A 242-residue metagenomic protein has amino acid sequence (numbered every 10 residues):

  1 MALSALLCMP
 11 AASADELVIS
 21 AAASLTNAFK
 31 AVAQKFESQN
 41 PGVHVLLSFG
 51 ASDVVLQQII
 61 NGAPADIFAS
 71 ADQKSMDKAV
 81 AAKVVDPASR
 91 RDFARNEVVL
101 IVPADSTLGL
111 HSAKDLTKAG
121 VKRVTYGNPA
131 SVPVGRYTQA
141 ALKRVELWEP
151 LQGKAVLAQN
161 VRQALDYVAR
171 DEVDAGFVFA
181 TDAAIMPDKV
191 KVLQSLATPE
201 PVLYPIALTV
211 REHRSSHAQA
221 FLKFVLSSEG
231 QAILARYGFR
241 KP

Functional and structural regions predicted by a protein language model:
M1-C8: Bacterial N-terminal signal peptides
C8-A14: Bacterial Sec-dependent signal peptides at the C-terminal "C-region" and cleavage site
A14-N40, H44-F49, D53, Q57-A63 (+3 more regions): Exported/periplasmic ABC-transporter solute-binding proteins
